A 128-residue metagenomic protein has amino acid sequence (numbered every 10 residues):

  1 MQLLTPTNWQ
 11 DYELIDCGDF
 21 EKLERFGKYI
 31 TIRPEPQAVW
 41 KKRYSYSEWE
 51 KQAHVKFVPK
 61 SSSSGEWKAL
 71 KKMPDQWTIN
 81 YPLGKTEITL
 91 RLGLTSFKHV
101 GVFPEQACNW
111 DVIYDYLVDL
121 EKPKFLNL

Functional and structural regions predicted by a protein language model:
Q2: Acidic, metal-coordinating catalytic segment for phosphate/diphosphate chemistry, firing primarily on the Nudix
T5, W9-F26, I30-G101: Non-catalytic substrate-recognition/targeting regions of SAM-dependent transferases
E105-N109: N-terminal pre-P-loop "Q-motif" helix
W110-Y114: Well-ordered mid-protein domain cores that form the structural environment of catalytic cofactors
L117: His/Asp/Glu-rich metal/cofactor-coordinating catalytic motifs and the adjacent surface-exposed loops that frame enzyme
L120-L128: Conserved class I S-adenosyl-L-methionine
